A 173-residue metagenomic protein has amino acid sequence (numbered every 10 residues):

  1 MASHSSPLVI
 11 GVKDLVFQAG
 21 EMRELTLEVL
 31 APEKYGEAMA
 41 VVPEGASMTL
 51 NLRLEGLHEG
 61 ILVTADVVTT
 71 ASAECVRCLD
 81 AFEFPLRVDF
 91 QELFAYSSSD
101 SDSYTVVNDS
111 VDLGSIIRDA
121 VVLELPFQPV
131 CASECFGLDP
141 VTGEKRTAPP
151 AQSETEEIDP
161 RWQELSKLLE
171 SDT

Functional and structural regions predicted by a protein language model:
M1-M22, S47, E83-V88, A95-T173: Charge-rich, low-complexity linker and terminal segments
M1-S72: A positional/architectural concept
E28, E55, Q91-L93, G114: Residues in well-ordered beta-strands of folded domains
I61-T64, T70-S99: Helix-adjacent hinge/juxtasegments
